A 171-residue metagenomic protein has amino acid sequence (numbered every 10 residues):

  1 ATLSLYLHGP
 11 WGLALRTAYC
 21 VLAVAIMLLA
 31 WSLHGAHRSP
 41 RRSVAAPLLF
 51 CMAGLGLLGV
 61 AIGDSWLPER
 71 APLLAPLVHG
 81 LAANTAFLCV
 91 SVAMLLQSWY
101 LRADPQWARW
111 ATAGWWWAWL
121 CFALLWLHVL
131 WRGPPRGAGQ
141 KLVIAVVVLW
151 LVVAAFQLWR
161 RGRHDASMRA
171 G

Functional and structural regions predicted by a protein language model:
A1-P10, L67-P76, R132-R136: Membrane-interface interhelical loops and short amphipathic "cap" helices that link adjacent transmembrane segments
L5-V24: Interfacial helix-start motif at the membrane-water boundary
V24-H37: Transmembrane alpha-helical segments in integral membrane proteins
R38-M52, A108-G114: Interfacial segments of alpha-helical transmembrane regions
P47-I62, W116-L124: Small-polar-interrupted transmembrane alpha-helices in polytopic inner-membrane proteins
G56-L101: Membrane-proximal helix-loop-helix units in multi-pass membrane proteins
S98-M168: Terminal transmembrane helical module of multi-pass membrane proteins
